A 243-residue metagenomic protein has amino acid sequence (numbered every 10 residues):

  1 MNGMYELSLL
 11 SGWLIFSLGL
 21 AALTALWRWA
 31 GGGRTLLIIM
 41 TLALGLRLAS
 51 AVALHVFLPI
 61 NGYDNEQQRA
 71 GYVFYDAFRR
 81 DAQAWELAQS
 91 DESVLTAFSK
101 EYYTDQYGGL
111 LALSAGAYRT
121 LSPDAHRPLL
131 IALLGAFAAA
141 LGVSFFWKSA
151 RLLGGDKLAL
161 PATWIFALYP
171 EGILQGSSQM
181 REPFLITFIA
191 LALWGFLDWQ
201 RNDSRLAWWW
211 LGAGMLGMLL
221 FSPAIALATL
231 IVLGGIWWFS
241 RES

Functional and structural regions predicted by a protein language model:
N2-F57: Start-transfer (signal-anchor) and selected internal transmembrane alpha helices of multi-pass inner/ER membrane
T24-A25, G116, L130-L153: Transmembrane-helix motifs of polytopic, lipid-linked glycan transferases
L36-I39, A43-L95: Extracytoplasmic loop-helix module adjacent to an early transmembrane segment
Y75-A125, F221: Short hydrophobic/aromatic helix or loop-helix immediately within or flanking a transmembrane segment in polytopic
D124-L129, V143-L168: Transmembrane-helix signature of polytopic, membrane-embedded enzymes that assemble or transfer cell-envelope glycans
I173-L174, A192-G195, W199-Q200, A207-A226: Membrane-interface alpha helices of multi-pass inner-membrane proteins
S177-E182: Short acidic/glycine- and proline-prone juxtamembrane loop motifs at membrane-interface regions of multi-pass membrane
I186-T187, W209-G212, A224-I236: Transmembrane-embedded, aromatic-rich helix segments that form part of the hydrophobic channel/pocket engaging
